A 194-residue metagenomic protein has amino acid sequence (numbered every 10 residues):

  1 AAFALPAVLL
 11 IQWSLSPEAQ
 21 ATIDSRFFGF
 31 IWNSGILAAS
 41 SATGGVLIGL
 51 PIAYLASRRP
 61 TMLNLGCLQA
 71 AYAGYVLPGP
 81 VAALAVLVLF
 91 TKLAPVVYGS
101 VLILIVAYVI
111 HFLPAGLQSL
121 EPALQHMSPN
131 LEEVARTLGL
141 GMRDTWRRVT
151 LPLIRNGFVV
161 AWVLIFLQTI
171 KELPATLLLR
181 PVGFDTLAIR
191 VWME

Functional and structural regions predicted by a protein language model:
A4, A70-L77, I105-P114, V163-I170 (+1 more regions): Hydrophobic transmembrane alpha-helices
A4-V8, Q12, L47-I52, L84 (+2 more regions): Membrane-embedded alpha-helices of multi-pass transport/permease systems
V8-L47, R59-T61: Periplasmic/extracellular loop-to-transmembrane helix junction in inner-membrane transport proteins
W13-S25, I170, T176-E194: Interhelical loop and adjacent transmembrane-helix boundary motif in polytopic membrane transport permeases
S16, D24-F28, M62-C67, P80-L113 (+3 more regions): Membrane-interfacial helix termini and adjacent extracytoplasmic/periplasmic loops of multi-pass transporters
I31, A56, A73, P122 (+1 more regions): Short hydrophobic faces within alpha-helices
S41-A71, L84, V88, L131 (+1 more regions): Transmembrane-helix boundary motif in ABC transporter permease subunits
I110, L117-L120, M142-K171: Transmembrane alpha-helices
